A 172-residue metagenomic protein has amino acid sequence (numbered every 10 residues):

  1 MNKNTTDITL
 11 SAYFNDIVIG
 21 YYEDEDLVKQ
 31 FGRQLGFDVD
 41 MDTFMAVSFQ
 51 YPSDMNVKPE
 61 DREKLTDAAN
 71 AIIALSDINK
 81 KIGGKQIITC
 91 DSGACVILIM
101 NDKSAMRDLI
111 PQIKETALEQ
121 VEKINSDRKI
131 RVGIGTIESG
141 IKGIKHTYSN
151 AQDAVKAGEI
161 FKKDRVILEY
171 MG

Functional and structural regions predicted by a protein language model:
K3-G172: Hydrophobic helix-rich structural segments at or within alpha/beta enzyme and signaling domains
